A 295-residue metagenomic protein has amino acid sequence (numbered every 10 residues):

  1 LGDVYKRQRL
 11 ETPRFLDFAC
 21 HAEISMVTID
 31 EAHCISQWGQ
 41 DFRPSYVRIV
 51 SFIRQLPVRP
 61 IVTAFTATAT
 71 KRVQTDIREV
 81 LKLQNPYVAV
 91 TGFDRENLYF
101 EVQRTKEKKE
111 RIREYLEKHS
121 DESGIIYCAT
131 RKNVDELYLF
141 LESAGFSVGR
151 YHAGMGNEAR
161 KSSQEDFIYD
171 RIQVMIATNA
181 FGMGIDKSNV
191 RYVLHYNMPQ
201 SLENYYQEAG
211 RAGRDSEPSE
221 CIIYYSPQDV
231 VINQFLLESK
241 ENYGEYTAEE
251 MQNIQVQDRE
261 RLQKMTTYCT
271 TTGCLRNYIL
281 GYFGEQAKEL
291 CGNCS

Functional and structural regions predicted by a protein language model:
D3, R7-E249, E260, A287: Helicase motor core with emphasis on the C-terminal RecA-like subdomain
Y243-S295: C-terminal accessory/connector segments of nucleic-acid motor ATPases
